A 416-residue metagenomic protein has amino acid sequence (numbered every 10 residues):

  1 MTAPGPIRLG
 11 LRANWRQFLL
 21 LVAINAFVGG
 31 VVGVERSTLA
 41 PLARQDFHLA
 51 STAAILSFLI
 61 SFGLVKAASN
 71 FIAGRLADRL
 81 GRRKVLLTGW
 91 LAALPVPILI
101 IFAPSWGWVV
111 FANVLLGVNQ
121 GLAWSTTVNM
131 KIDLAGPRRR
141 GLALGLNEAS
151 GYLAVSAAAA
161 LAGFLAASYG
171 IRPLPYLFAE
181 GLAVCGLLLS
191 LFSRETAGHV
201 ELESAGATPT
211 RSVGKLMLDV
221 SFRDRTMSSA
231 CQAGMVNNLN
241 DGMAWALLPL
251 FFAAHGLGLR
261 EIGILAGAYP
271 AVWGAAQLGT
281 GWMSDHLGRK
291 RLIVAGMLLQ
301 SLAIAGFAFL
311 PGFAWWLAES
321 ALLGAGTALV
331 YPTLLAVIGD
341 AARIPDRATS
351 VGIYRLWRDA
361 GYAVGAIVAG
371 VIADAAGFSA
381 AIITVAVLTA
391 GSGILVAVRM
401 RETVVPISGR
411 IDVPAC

Functional and structural regions predicted by a protein language model:
M1-W15, A197-A230, D412-C416: Juxtamembrane intracellular "pre-TM" segments in multi-pass secondary transporters
A13-G63, S228-S229, A233, N237 (+1 more regions): Helix-loop boundary and gating motifs at the non-cytosolic
G63-F71, V155-S156, P270-L278, Y362-A363: Residue-level signature of mid-helix packing/kink "hotspots" within the transmembrane helices of 12-pass Major
S69-G81, A276-G288, A373: Helix-to-loop junctions at the C-terminal end of transmembrane segments in multipass secondary transporters
K84-I98, E180, R291-G306: Structural signature of the two symmetry-related core transmembrane helices
G107-L115, A303, A314-L322: Paired small-residue
V114-G151, A336-V337: Cytoplasmic helix-loop-helix junction between adjacent transmembrane helices in 12-TM secondary transporters
L174-S190, I382-A397: Symmetry-related core transmembrane helices of the 12-TM Major Facilitator Superfamily/SLC fold
